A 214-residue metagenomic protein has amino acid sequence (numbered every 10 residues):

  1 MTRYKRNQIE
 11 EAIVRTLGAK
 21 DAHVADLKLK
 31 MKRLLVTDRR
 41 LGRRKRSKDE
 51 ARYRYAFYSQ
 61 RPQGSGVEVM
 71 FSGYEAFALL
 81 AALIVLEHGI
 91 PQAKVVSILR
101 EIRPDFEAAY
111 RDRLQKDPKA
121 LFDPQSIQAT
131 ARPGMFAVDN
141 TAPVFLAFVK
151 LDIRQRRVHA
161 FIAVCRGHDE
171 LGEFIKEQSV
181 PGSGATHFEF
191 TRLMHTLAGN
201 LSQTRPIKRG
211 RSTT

Functional and structural regions predicted by a protein language model:
M1-D38: Polyanion-binding surface elements
M1-E10, R111-T214: Low-complexity intrinsically disordered segments
A12, K30, I98-E101, F174 (+1 more regions): Charge-rich, solvent-exposed alpha-helical interaction surfaces
K32-M70: A glycine-rich, hydrophobic loop/mini-helix early in the fold
L35-R43, E75, E87, F106: Short alpha-helix boundary/capping elements
R61-L99: A short, Lys/Arg-enriched interface patch at domain edges and termini
R100-L114: Short, mixed-charge aromatic SLiMs
